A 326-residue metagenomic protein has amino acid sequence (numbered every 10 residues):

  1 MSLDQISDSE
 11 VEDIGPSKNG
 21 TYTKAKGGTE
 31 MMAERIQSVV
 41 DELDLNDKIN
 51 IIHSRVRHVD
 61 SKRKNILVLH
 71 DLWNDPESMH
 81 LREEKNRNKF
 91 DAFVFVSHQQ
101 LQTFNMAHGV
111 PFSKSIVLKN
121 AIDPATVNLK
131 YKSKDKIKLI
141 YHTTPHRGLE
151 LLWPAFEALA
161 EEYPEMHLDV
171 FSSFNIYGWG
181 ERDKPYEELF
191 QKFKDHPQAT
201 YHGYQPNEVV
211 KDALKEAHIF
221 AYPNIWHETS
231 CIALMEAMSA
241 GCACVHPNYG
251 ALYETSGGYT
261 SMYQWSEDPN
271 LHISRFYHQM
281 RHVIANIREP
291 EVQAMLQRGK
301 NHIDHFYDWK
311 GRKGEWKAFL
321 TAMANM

Functional and structural regions predicted by a protein language model:
M1-V59: N-terminal pre-catalytic "stem/leader" segment of glycosyltransferase-like enzymes
K26-M31, E267, L271, E289-A324: A charged, aromatic-enriched C-terminal amphipathic alpha-helix characteristic of glycosyltransferases across folds
D91-N105, V110-V127: Donor nucleotide-sugar binding/catalytic pocket of nucleotide-sugar-dependent glycosyltransferases
Y131-G148, W153, A160, D169: Conserved donor-binding/catalytic core segment of Leloir-type glycosyltransferases
D183-Q205: Nucleotide-activated donor-binding/catalytic signature segment of Leloir-type glycosyltransferases, i.e., the conserved
K215-T229, C242: Acidic donor-binding loop of glycosyltransferase active sites
A243-H246, Y253: Short hydrophobic beta-strand element within catalytic cores of glycosyltransferases and related nucleotide-activated
Y253-V283: Change "using UDP/GDP/dTDP sugars" to "using nucleotide sugars
